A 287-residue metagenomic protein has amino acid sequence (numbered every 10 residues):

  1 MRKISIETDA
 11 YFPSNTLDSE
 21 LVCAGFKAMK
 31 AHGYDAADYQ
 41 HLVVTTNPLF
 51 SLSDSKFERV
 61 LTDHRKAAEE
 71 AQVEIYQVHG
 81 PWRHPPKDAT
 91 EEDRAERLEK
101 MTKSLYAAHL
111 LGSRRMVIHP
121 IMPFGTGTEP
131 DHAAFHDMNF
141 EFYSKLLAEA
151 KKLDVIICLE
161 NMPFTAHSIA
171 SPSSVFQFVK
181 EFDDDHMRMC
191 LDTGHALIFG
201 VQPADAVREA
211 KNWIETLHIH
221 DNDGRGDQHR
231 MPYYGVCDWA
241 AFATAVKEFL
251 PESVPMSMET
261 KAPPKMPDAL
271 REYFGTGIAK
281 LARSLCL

Functional and structural regions predicted by a protein language model:
M1-I4, G33-D35, E69-Y76, L111-R114 (+4 more regions): Short, well-ordered coil/turn segments that N-cap beta-strands
M1-S113, G275-L287: N-terminal pre-domain/capping segments
K3, T8, A37, S144-V236: Acidic/histidine-rich catalytic cores of soluble enzymes
D9-P13, Q40-L42, G80-R83, I121-P123 (+4 more regions): Active-site beta-loop-alpha junctions enriched in small/polar residues
L17, L21-A24, S51-V60, A89-K100 (+5 more regions): Alpha-helix N-cap and loop-to-helix initiation/capping positions
T45-F50, H84-A89, F124-P130, I198 (+2 more regions): A short acidic, helix-capping loop that chelates divalent metal ions and anchors anionic groups
D63, A67-E70, P85-M189, I198: Active-site acidic/histidine proton-transfer and metal-coordination neighborhood in alpha/beta enzyme cores
Y234-F249, P255-M256: H/E-rich (His + Asp/Glu) clusters that bind or coordinate divalent metals
